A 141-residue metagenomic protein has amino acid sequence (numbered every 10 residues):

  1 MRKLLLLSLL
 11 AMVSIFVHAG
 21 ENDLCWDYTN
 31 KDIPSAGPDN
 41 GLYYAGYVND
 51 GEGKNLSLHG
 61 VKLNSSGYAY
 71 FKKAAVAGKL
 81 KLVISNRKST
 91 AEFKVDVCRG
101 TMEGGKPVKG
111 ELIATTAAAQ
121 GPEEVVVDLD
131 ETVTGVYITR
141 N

Functional and structural regions predicted by a protein language model:
L4-V13: Sec-dependent N-terminal signal peptides
I15-G20: Sec/Tat signal peptide C-region and signal peptidase I cleavage site
E21-N40, G51, S89, R99-N141: Terminal, low-complexity interaction segments
Y43-G51, L58: A short aromatic-anchored loop/beta-hairpin motif
G53-K81, T90-F93, P122-V126: Short beta-strands within extracellular/lumenal beta-sheet-rich domains
V83-S85: Residue-level recognition of well-ordered beta-strand positions that form the cores of beta-sheet-rich folds across
K94-C98: Beta-strand signatures of extracellular beta-sandwich domains
